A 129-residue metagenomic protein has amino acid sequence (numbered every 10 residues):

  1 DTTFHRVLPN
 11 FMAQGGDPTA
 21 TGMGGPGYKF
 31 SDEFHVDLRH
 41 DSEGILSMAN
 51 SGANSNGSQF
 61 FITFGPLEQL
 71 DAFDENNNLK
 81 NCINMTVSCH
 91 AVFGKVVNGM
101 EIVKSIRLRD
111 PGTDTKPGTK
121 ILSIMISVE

Functional and structural regions predicted by a protein language model:
D1-E129: Cyclophilin-like peptidyl-prolyl cis-trans isomerases
